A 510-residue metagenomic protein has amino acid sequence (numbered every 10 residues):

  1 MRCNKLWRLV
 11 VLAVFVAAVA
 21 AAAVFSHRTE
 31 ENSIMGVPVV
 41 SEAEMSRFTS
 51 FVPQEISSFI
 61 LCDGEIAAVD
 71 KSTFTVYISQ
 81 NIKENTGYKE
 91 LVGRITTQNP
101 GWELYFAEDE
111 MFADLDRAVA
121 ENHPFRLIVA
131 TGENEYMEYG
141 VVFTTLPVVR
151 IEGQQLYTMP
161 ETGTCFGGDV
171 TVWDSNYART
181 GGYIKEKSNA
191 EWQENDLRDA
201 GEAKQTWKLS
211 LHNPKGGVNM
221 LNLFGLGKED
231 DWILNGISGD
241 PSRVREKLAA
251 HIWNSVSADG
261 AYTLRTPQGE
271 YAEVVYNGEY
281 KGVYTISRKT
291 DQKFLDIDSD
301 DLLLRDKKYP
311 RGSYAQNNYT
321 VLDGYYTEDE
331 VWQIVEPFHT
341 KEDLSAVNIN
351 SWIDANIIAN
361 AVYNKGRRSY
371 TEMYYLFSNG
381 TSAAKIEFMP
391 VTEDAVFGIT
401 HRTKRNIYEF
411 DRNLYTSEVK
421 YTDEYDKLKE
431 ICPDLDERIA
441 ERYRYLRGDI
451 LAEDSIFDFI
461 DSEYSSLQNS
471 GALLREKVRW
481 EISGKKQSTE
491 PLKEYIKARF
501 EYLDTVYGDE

Functional and structural regions predicted by a protein language model:
M1-F15, A23-S26: N-terminal Sec-pathway targeting helices
H27-E121, N134-G140: Predominantly extracytoplasmic/ectodomain segments of secreted and cell-surface proteins
E30, G36-S57, A120-N189: N-terminal module-boundary/linker segments of secreted carbohydrate-active enzymes
I151, Y177-A315: Conserved ATP-binding subdomain of kinase catalytic cores across diverse folds
T206-G217, D323-T340, I358, V396 (+1 more regions): Glycine-rich, acidic and aromatic/proline-enriched surface loops and short helix-turn segments that act as binding
I286-N364: ATP-dependent phospho-/nucleotidyl transfer catalytic cores
E336-S378, S382-E510: Middle-to-C-terminal accessory/interaction subdomains
